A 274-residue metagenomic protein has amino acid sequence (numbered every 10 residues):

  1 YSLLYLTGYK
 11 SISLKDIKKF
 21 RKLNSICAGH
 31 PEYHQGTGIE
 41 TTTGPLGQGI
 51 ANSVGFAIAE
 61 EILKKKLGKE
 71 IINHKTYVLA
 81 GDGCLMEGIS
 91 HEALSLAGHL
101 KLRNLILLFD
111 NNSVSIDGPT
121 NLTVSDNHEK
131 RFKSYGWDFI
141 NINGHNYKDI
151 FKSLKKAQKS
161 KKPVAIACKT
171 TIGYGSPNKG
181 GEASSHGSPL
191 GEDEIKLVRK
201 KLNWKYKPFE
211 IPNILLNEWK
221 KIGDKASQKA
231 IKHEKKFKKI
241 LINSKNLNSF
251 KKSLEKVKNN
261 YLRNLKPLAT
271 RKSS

Functional and structural regions predicted by a protein language model:
Y1-Y77, N217-S274: Thiamine diphosphate
Q35-K221: Glycine-rich ThDP/TPP pyrophosphate-binding loop and its adjacent helix/strand module within ThDP-dependent enzymes
